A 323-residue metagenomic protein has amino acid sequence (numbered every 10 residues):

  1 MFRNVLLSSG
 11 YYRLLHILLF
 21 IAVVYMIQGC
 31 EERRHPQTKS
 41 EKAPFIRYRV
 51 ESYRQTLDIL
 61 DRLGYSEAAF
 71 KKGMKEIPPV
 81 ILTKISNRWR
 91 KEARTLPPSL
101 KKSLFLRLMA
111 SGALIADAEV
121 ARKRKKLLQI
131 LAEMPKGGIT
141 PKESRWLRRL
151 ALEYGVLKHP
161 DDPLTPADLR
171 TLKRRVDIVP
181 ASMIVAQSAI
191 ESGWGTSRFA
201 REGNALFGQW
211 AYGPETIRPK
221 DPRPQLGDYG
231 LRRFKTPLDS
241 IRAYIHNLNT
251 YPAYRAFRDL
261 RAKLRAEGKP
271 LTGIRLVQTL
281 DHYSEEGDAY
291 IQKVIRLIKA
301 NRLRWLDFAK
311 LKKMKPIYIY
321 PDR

Functional and structural regions predicted by a protein language model:
F2-V5, Y12-A186, I190-R323: Catalytic cores of secreted/periplasmic lytic hydrolases that degrade extracellular macromolecules
